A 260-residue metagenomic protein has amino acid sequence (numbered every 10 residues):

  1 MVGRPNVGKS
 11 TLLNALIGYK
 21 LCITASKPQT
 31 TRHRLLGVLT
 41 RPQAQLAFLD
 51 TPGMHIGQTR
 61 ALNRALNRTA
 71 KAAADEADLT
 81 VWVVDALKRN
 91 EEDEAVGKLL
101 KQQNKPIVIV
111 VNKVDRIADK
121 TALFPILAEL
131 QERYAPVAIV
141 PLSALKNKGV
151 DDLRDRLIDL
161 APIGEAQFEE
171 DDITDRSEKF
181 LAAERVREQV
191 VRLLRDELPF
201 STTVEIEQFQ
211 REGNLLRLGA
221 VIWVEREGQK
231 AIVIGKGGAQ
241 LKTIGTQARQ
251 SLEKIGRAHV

Functional and structural regions predicted by a protein language model:
M1-L79, V221-I222: Conserved G1/Walker A P-loop phosphate-binding module
G8, G149, Q240: Conserved glycine(s) of the Walker
C22-T24, E92, E165-E169, R192-V204 (+1 more regions): Active-site phosphate-binding and catalytic loops of NTP-dependent enzymes
T31, H55-I56, R89-N90, I117-A118 (+1 more regions): Catalytic P-loop NTPase motifs of RecA-like helicase/translocase cores
V38-L46, R64-I139, L193, Q210-L215: Conserved C-terminal guanine-recognition region of P-loop GTPase G domains, centered on the G4
K105-V108, D115-T174, E178: Canonical P-loop GTPase G-domain recognition
D171-I234, G238-T243: Long, well-ordered amphipathic alpha-helical subdomains in the mid-to-C-terminal portions of large enzyme subunits
I255-V260: Conserved small/polar residues in nucleotide/adenosyl-binding loops
